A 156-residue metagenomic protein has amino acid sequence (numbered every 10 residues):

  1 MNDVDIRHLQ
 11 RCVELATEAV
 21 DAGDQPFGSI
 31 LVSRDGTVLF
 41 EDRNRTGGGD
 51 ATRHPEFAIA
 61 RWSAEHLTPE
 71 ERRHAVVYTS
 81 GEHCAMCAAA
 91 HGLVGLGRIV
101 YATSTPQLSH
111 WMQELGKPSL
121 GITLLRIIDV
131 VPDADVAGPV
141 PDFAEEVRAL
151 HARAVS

Functional and structural regions predicted by a protein language model:
M1-A19, G92-S156: Zinc-dependent deaminase
A22-P26: Short, flexible loop/turn motifs enriched in small residues
F27-S33: Short beta-strand scaffold segments in enzyme catalytic cores
L39-T46: Short beta->alpha transition motifs characteristic of CBS
G48-A58, W62: A short, polar/charged loop-to-alpha-helix boundary motif
P69-G81: Immediate flanking context of iron-sulfur cluster ligation sites
S80-G97: Local cysteine-cluster metal-coordination motifs and their immediate loop/turn environment, predominantly Fe-S cluster
